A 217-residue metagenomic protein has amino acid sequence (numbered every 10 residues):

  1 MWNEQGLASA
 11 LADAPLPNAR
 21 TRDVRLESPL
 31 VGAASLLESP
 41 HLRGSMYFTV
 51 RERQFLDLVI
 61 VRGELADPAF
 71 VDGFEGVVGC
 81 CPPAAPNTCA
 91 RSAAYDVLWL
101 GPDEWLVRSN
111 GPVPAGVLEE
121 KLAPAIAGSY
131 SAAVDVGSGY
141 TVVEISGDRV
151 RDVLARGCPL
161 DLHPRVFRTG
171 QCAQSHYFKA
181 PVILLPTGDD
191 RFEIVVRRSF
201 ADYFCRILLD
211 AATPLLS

Functional and structural regions predicted by a protein language model:
M1-S217: Basic, glycine/lysine-rich polyanion-binding surfaces/domains
